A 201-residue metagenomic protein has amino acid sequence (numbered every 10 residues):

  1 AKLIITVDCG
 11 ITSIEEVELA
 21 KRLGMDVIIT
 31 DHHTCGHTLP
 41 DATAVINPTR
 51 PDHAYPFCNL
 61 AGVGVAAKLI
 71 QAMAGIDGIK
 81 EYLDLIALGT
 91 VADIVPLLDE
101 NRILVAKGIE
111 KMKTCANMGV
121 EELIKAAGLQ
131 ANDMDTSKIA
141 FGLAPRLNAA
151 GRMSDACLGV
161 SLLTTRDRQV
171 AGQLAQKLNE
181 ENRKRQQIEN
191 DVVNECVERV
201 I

Functional and structural regions predicted by a protein language model:
A1-L3, D8, L23, D41 (+1 more regions): Hydrophobic helix-and-loop "lid/oligomerization" segment in the mid-to-C-terminal part of catalytic domains
T6-E16: Short glycine/serine/threonine-rich phosphate/pyrophosphate-binding segments that cradle anionic phosphate groups
C9-G10, M25, H32-H37, A44 (+1 more regions): Short, ordered loop/turn segments at secondary-structure junctions
S13-E15, T34-L39, H53-Y55, P96: Short, well-ordered, mixed-charge alpha-helical segments that flank or form enzyme active sites
I14, L39-P40, L60-V63, A67 (+2 more regions): Amphipathic alpha-helical transducer elements in NTP-driven molecular machines
V17-K21: Surface-exposed amphipathic alpha-helices with a cationic face
I28-I29, T90: Residue-level marker for buried hydrophobic side chains located in beta-strands that build the well-ordered beta-sheet
P40-V91: Short alpha-helices
